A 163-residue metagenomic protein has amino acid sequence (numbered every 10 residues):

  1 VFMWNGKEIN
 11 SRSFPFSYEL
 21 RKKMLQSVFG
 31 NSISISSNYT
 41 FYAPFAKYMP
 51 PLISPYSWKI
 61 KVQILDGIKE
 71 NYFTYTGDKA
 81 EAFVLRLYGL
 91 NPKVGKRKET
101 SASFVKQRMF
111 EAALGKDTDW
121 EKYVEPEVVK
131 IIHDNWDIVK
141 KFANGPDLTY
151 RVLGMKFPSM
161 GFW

Functional and structural regions predicted by a protein language model:
V1-W163: Nucleotidyltransferase catalytic core that binds NTPs
